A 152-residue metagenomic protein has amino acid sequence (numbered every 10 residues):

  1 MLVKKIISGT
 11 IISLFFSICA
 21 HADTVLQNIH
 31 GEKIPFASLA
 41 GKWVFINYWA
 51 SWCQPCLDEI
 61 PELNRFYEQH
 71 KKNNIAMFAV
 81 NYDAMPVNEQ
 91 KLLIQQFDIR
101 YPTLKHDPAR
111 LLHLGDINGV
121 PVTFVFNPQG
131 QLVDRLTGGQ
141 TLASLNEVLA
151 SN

Functional and structural regions predicted by a protein language model:
S8-S17: Bacterial N-terminal signal peptides
A20-A22: Boundary at the C-terminal end of the N-terminal hydrophobic targeting segment
T24-V44, H70: A short beta-strand-turn-helix
K42-V44, Y48-W52, G119: Short pre-active-site segment immediately N-terminal to redox-active cysteine/selenocysteine motifs in thiol-based
F45-I46, M77, T123: Hydrophobic beta-strand anchors of alpha/beta hydrolase catalytic cores
Y48-R65: Conserved redox-active cysteine motifs that mediate thiol-disulfide chemistry, especially di-cysteine Cys-X(1-2)-Cys
D58, E68-D107, V120: Conserved segment of the thioredoxin-like fold in thiol-based oxidoreductases
L92-I99, K105-A150: Thiol/disulfide oxidoreductase modules built on the thioredoxin-like
